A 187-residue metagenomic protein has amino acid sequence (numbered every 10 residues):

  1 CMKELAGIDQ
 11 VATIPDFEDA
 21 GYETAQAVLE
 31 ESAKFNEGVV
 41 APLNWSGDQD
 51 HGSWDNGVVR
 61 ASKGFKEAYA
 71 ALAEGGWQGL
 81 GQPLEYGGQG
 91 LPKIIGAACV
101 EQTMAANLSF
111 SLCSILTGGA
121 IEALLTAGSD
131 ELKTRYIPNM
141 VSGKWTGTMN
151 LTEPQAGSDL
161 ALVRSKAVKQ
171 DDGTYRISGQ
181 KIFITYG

Functional and structural regions predicted by a protein language model:
C1-L112, E131, R135: Amphipathic, small/basic residue-rich leader segments at the start of a protein or domain
G7-I8, A105, E122-D130, S142 (+1 more regions): Short, well-ordered loop/turn and helix-capping segments at boundaries between secondary-structure elements and domains
S53, T117-I121, S142, E153-Q155: A glycine-rich phosphate-binding loop feature that marks nucleotide/adenosyl-phosphate handling sites
G81-E85, L112-L116, N150-L151, K181: Glycine-rich, histidine-containing beta strand-loop boundary motifs that form or position
Q89, E131-G187: Glycine-rich, Trp-frequent "lid" loop and neighboring beta-strands that shape and gate the flavin cofactor pocket
L112-D130, G157: N-terminal glycine-rich flavin-associated loop
